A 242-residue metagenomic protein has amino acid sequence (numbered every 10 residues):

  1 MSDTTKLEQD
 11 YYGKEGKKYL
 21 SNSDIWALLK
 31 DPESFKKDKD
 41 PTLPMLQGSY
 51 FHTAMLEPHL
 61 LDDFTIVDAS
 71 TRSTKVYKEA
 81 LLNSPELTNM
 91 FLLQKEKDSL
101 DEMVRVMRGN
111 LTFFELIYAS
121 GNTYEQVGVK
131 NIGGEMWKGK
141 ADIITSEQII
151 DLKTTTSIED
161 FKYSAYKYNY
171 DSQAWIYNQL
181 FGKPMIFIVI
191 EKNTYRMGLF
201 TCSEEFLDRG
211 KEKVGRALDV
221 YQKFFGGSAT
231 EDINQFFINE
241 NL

Functional and structural regions predicted by a protein language model:
M1-K138, N234-E240: Metal-dependent nuclease catalytic cores that hydrolyze phosphodiester bonds in DNA/RNA, characterized by
D31, D208-D219: Short cationic/low-complexity microdomains
E57-D63, G182-M185, G226: Short helix-capping/linker segments at secondary-structure and domain boundaries
A119-N122, Q126-E212: Mg2+/Mn2+-dependent nuclease catalytic core
V214-L242: Polybasic (Lys/Arg-rich)
